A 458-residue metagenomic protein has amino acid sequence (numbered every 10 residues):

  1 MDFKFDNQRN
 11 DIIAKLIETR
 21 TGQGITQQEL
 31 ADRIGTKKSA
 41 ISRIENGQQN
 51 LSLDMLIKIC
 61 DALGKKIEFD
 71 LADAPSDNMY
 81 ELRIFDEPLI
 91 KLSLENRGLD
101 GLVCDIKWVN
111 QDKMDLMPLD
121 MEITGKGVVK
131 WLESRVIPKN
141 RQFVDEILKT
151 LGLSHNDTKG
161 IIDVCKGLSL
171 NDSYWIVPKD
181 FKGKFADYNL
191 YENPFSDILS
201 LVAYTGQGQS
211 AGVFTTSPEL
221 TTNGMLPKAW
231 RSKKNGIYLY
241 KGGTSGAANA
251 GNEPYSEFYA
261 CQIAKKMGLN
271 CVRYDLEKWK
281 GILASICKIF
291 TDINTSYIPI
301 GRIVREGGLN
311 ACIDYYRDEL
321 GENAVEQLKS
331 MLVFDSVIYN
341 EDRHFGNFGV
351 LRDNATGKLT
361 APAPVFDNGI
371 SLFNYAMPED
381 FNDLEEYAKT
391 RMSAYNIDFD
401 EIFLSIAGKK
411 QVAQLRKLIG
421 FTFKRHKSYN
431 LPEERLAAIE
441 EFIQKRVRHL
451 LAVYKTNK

Functional and structural regions predicted by a protein language model:
M1-E18, G22, I59, K66: N-terminal flexible/basic segments that precede or flank functional cores
L16, Q27, K38, L53-L56: Helix-turn-helix DNA-binding elements, focusing on the entry/boundary residues of the two helices that contact DNA
G24-S42: Short alpha-helical DNA-recognition segment
Q48-C60: Short, basic-rich loop-to-helix N-cap that marks the start of a DNA-contacting helix
G64-A74: Short C-terminal boundary/hinge segments that cap the last helix of small helical domains
D73-V333, V337-Y339, L351-K458: Phosphate/dinucleotide-binding and metal-coordinating scaffold of catalytic cores in nucleotide-dependent enzymes
H344, G349-L351: Conserved protein-kinase catalytic-loop segment immediately C-terminal to the catalytic Asp of the HRD motif
